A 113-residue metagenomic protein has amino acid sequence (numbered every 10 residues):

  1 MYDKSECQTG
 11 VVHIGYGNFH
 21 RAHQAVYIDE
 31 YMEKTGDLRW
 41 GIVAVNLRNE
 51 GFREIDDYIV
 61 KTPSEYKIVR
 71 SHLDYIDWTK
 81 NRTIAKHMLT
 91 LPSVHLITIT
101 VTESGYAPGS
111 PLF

Functional and structural regions predicted by a protein language model:
M1-F113: Non-transmembrane, aqueous-exposed alpha-helical and coiled segments at domain scale
